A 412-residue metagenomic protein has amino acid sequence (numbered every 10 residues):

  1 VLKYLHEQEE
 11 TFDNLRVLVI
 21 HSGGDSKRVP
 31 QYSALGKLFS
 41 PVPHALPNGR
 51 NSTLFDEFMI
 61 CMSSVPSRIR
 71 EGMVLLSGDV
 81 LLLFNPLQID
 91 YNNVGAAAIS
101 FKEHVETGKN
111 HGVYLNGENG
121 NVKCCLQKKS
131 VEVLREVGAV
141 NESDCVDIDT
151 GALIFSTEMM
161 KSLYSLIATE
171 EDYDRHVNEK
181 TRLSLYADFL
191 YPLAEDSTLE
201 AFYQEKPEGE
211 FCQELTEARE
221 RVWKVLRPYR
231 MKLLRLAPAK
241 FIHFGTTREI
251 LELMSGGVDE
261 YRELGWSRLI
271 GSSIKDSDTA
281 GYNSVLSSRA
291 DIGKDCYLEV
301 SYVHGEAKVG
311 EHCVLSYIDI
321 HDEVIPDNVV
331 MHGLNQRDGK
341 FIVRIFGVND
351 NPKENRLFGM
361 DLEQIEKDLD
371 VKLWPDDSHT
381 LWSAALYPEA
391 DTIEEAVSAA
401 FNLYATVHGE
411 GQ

Functional and structural regions predicted by a protein language model:
L2-H6, E10, E103-H104, F155-Q412: Left-handed beta-helix
N14, S33-A34, S40-V177, R235: Conserved core of the sugar-phosphate nucleotidyltransferase
L15-Q31: N-terminal nucleotide-binding beta1-loop-alpha1 segment
S22-G23, G78, F155, G245: Single, functionally critical "micro-switch" positions that shape active/binding sites and transmembrane helices
G24, L126-V131, T216-V222: Short, functional N-terminal and low-complexity linear motifs
D25, L35, T247: A generic "binding-loop/recognition-motif" signal
D25-R28, L81-F84, E106-T107, F241-I242 (+1 more regions): Flexible loop/turn segments at secondary-structure boundaries
P30, S40-P43, I242-G245: Generic, ordered loop/turn and secondary-structure boundary motif
